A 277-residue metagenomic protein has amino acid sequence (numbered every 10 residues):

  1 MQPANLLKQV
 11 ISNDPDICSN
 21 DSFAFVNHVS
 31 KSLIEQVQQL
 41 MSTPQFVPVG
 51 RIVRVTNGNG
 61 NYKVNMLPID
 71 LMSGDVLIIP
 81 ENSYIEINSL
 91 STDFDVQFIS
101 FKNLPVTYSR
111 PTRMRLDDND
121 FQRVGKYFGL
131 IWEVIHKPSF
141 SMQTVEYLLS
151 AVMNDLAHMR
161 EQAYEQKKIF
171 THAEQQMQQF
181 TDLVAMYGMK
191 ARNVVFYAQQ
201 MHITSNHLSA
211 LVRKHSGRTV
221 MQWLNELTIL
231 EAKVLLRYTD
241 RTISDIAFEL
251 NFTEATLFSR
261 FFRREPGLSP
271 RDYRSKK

Functional and structural regions predicted by a protein language model:
M1-N59, I69: Generic protein-terminus/edge-of-domain signal
Q2-L7, N20-D21, P80-H136, M153-L156 (+1 more regions): A hydrophobic/aromatic-rich effector-binding and dimerization subdomain of bacterial HTH-type transcriptional regulators
M66-P80: Short acidic-glycine-tyrosine-enriched beta hairpin
G74, L208, L257-F258, F262: Short hydrophobic/aromatic patch on the recognition helix
R115-D118, P138-Q143, L156-M201, K214-Q222 (+1 more regions): Short, Lys/Arg-enriched, Trp-marked, Pro/Gly-tolerant hinge/linker segments that flank
V195-F196, D245, D272: Alpha-helical residues within helix-turn-helix
Q200, E249-L250, E265: Residues within the alpha-helical elements of helix-turn-helix
K214-S259, S275-K277: Terminal helix-turn-helix DNA-binding modules in bacterial transcription factors
